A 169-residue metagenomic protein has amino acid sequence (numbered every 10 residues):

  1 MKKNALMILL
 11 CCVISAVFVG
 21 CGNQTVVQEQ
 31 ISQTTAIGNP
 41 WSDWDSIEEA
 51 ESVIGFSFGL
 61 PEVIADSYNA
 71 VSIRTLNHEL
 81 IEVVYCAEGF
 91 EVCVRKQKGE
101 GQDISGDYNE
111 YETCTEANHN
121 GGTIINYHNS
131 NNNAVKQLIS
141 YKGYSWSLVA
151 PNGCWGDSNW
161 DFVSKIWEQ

Functional and structural regions predicted by a protein language model:
M1-A5: Positively charged n-region of N-terminal signal peptides that target proteins for export
L6-V13: Sec-dependent N-terminal signal peptides
V17-G20: C-terminal motif of bacterial Sec signal peptides marking the signal peptidase cleavage site
G22-Q24: Bacterial signal peptide processing site
V26-Q30: N-terminal hydrophobic targeting segments that direct proteins to the cell envelope
Q33-Y144: Short, solvent-exposed recognition patches
K142-Q169: Surface-exposed amphipathic alpha-helical segments
